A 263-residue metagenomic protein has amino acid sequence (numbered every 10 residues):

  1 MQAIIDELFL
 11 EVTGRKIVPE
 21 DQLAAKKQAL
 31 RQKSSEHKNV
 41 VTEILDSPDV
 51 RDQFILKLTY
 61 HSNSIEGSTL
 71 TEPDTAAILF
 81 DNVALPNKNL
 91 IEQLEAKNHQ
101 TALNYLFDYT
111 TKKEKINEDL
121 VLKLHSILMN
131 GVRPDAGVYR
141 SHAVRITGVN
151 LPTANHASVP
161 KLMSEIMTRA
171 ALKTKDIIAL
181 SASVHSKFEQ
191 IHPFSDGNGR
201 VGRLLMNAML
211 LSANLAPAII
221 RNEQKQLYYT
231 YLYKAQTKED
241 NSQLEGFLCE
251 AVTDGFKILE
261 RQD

Functional and structural regions predicted by a protein language model:
M1-D196, R200-D263: FIC/Doc superfamily catalytic core
